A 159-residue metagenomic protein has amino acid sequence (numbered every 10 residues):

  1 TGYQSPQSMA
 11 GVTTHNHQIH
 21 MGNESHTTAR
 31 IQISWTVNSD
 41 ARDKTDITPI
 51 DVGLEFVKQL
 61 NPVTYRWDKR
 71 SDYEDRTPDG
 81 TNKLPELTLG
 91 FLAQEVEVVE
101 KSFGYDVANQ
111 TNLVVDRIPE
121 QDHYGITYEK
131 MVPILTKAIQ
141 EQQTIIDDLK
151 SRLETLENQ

Functional and structural regions predicted by a protein language model:
T1-V52, K58: Small/polar residue-rich beta-strand/coil "junction" motifs that cap repeat-based extracellular fibers
D40-R66, L135-N158: Extracellular receptor-binding modules and their adjoining Ser/Thr/Gly/Asp/Asn-rich linkers
N61, A93-I118: Active-site and glycan-interaction determinants of carbohydrate-active enzymes
W67-Y73: Short coil/turn segments at secondary-structure boundaries
D75-L84: Short, surface-exposed loop/helix-turn segments at secondary-structure junctions that function as lids/hinges flanking
L89-G90: Residues that recognize and position ribonucleotide moieties
V107-Q159: C-terminal intramolecular chaperone/auto-processing assembly modules
